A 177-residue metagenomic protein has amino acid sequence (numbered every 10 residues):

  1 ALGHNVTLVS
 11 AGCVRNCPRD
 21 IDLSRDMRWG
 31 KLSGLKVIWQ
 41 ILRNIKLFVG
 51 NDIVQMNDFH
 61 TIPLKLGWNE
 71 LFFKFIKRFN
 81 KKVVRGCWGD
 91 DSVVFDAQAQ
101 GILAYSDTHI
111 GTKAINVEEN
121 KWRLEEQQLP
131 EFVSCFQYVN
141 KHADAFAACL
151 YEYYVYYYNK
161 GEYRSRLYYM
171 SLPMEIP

Functional and structural regions predicted by a protein language model:
A1-N16, I21-R25, A143-A145: N-terminal subdomain of nucleotide-sugar transferases
C13-V14, Y151-Y154, Y168-P177: Short beta-strand->alpha-helix junction loop in the catalytic core of nucleotide-activated group-transfer enzymes
P18-D22, F95-Q100, Y158-G161: Short aromatic-enriched loop/helix-cap "lid" or pocket-rim segments at secondary-structure transitions that line
M27-L47: Glycine-rich, highly charged phosphate/nucleotide-binding loops
L42, L71-F79, T108-A145: Membrane-proximal helix-turn-helix segments that form the acceptor-binding/catalytic region of lipid-linked
I45-W68, K82-G86: Short N-terminal targeting/anchoring amphipathic segment
R85-P130, P173-P177: Acceptor-binding helix/loop patch of EC 2.4 sugar-transfer enzymes, predominantly nucleotide-sugar-dependent
V94-F95, R123-L167: A short, active-site helix/loop in glycosyltransferases that binds the activated sugar's phosphate group
